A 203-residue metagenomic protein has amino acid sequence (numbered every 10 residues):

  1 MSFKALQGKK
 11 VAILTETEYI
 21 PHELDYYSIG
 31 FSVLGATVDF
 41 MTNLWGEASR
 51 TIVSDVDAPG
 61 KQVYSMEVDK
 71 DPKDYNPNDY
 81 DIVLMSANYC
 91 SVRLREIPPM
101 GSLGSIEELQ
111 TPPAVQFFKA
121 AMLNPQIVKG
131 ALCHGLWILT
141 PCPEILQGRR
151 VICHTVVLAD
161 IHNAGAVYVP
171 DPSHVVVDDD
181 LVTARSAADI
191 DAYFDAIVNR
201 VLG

Functional and structural regions predicted by a protein language model:
M1-N124, W137-Q147, L158-G203: Extended, subdomain-level signal for the structured scaffold at the beginning of enzyme domains
A131-G135: Short, thiol/selenol-centered motifs that function as redox-active sites or metal-ligating centers
H154: Active-site-adjacent substrate-recognition loops and nearby beta-strands within hydrolase catalytic domains
